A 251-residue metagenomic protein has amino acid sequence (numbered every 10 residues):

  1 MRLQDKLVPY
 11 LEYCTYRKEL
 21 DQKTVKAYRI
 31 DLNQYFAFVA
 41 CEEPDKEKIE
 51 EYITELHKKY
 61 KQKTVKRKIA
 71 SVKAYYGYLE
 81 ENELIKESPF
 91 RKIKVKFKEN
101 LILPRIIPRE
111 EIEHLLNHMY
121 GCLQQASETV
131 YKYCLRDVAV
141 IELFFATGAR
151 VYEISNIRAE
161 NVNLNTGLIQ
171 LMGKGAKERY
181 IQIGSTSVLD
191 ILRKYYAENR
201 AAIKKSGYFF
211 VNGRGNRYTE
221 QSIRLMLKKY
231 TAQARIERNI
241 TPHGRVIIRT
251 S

Functional and structural regions predicted by a protein language model:
M1-S251: Conserved catalytic core of the tyrosine transesterase superfamily
